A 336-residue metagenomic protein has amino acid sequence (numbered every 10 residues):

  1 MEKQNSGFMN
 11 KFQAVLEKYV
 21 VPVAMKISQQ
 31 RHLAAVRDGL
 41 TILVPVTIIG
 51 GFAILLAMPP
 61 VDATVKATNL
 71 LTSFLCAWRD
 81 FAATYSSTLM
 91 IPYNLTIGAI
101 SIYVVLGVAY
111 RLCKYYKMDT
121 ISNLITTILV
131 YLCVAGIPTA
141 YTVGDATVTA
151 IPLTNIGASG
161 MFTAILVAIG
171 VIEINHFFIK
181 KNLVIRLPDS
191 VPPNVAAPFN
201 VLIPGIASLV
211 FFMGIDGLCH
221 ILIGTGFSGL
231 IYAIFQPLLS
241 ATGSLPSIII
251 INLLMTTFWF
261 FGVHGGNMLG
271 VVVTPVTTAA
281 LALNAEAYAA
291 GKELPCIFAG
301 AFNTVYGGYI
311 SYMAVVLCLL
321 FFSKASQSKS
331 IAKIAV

Functional and structural regions predicted by a protein language model:
E2-I48, A53-L55, P59-L71, A77-H264: Signature of multi-pass transmembrane helix bundles
S73, V273-V336: Helix-loop-helix junctions within the multi-pass membrane cores of secondary transporters/permeases
C113, L253-G266, T278-A279, T304 (+1 more regions): Transmembrane alpha-helix interface/packing and boundary motifs in multi-pass membrane proteins, characterized by
S122-Y131, G270-T278, I334-A335: Central hydrophobic cores of alpha-helical transmembrane segments in multi-pass integral membrane proteins
A207, G229-I234, G270-T278, V315-L317: Short, highly charged low-complexity linear segments
